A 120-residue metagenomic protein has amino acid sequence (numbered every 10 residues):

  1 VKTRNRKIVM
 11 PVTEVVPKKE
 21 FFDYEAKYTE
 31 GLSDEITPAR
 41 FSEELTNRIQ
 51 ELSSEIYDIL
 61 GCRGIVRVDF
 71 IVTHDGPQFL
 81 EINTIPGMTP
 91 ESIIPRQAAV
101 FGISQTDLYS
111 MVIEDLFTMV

Functional and structural regions predicted by a protein language model:
V1, Y57-P90, A98: Conserved metal-phosphate-binding beta-hairpin within the catalytic cores of diverse ATP-dependent phosphoryl-transfer
V1-E51, V72, P77-Q78: Phosphate-binding site of ATP-dependent enzymes
P11-T13, L52-I59, R63: Active-site anion/phosphate-binding pocket segments in diverse small-molecule metabolic enzymes
F21, T89-I93: Cytochrome P450 core scaffold surrounding the K-helix E-X-X-R motif and the conserved "meander" helix-loop region
E44-N47, I59-L60, I65-R67, I71-H74 (+1 more regions): Peripheral (often C-terminal) accessory segments that flank ATP-dependent C-N-forming ligase machineries
Q50, S54, Y109-S110: Short amphipathic alpha-helical segments
S92-P95, A99-V120: Generic C-terminus detector
